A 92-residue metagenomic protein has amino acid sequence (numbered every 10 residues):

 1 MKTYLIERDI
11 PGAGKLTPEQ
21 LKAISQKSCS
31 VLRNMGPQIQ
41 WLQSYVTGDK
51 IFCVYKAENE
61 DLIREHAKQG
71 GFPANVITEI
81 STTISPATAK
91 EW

Functional and structural regions predicted by a protein language model:
M1-R33, Q40, S85-W92: Short S/T/G/P-rich N-terminal loop/turn motif that feeds into the first structured element of a domain
L5-R8, W41-A67: Short, well-ordered beta-strand segments in beta-rich or mixed alpha/beta enzyme and ligand-binding folds
A13-K15, D49, G71: Intrinsically disordered, low-complexity regions
L32, V54, E58, E79 (+1 more regions): Alpha-helix boundary/capping detector
P37-Q43, V76: A short linear hydrophobic-aromatic micro-motif
G48, T83-I84: Short secondary-structure capping/turn micro-motifs that flank functional sites
E58-T83: An amphipathic, aromatic/His-enriched active-site/gating alpha helix that lines ligand/cofactor pockets
